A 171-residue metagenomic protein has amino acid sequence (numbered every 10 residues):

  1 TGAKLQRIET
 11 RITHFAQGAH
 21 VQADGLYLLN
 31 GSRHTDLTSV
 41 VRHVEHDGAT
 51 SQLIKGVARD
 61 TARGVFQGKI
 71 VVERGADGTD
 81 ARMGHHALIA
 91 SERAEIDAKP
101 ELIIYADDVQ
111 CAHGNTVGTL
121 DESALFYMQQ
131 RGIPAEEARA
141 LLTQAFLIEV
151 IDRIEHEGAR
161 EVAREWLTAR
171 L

Functional and structural regions predicted by a protein language model:
T1-F126, Q130-I133, L147, I154-L171: Conserved beta-strand/loop scaffold segments within soluble protein domains that form the structured core and edges
